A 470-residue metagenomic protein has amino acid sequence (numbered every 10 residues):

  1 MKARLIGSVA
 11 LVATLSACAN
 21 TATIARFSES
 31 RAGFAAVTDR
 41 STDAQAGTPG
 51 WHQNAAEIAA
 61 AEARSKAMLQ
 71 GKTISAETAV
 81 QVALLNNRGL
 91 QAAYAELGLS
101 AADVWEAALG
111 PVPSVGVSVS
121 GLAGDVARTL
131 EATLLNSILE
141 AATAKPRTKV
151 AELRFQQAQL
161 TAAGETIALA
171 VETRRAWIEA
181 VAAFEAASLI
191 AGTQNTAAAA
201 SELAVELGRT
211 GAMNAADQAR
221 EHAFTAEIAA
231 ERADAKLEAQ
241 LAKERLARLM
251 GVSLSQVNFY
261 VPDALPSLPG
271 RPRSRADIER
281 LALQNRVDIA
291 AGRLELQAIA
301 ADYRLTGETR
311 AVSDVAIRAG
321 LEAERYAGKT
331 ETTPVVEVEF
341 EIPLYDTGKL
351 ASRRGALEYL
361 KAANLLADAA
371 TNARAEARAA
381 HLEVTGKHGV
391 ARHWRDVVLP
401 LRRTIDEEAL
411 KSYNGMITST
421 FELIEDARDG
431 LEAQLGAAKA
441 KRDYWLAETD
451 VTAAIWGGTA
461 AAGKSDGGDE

Functional and structural regions predicted by a protein language model:
K2-V82, K236-L281, T452-E470: Terminal intrinsically disordered/low-complexity segments used for targeting and assembly
C18-G47, Q81-E140, K243, A247-L254 (+7 more regions): A small-residue-enriched
L69, A79-N86, V150, Q157 (+5 more regions): Amphipathic alpha-helical coiled-coil scaffold segments and their short linker/junction regions
A76-A79, N86, A93, S137 (+22 more regions): Amphipathic alpha-helical coiled-coil segments and their boundaries
A144-P146, L153, L160-L281, A380-K387 (+2 more regions): Periplasmic alpha-helical coiled-coil/stalk elements that build and connect Gram-negative outer-membrane
E227-L254, L365, L401-A460: Short segments within alpha-helical structural elements
